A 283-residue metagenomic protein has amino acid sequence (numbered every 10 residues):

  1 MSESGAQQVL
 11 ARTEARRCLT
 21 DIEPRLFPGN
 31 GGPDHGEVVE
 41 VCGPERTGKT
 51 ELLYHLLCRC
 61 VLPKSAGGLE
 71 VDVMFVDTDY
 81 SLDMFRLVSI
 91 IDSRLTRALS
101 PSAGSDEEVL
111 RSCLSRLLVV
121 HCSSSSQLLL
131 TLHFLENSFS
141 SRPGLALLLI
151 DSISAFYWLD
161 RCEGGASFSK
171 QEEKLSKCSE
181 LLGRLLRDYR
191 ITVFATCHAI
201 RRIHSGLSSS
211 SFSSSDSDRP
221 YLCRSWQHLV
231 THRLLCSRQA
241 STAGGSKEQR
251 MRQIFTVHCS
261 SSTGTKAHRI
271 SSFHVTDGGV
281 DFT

Functional and structural regions predicted by a protein language model:
M1-P101: The Walker A/P-loop phosphate-binding site
D21, L57, V61, A98 (+2 more regions): Charged, surface-exposed interaction regions in soluble eukaryotic proteins
P24, T96-E108, G206-S214, S246-E248: Intrinsically disordered, low-complexity domain-flanking/linker segments in eukaryotic proteins, enriched
G31-P33, P63-L69, A98, L110-S112 (+3 more regions): Conserved catalytic network of the ASCE P-loop NTPase/AAA+ motor domain
V38, L149, A195-T196: Generic enzyme active-site microenvironment
T50, M84, E107, R111 (+3 more regions): Amphipathic alpha-helical transducer elements in NTP-driven molecular machines
L69-A166: Conserved inter-motif catalytic segment of the P-loop NTP-binding fold
E172-S176, E180, R184-T283: Phosphate-binding/switch region of NTP-binding enzymes
